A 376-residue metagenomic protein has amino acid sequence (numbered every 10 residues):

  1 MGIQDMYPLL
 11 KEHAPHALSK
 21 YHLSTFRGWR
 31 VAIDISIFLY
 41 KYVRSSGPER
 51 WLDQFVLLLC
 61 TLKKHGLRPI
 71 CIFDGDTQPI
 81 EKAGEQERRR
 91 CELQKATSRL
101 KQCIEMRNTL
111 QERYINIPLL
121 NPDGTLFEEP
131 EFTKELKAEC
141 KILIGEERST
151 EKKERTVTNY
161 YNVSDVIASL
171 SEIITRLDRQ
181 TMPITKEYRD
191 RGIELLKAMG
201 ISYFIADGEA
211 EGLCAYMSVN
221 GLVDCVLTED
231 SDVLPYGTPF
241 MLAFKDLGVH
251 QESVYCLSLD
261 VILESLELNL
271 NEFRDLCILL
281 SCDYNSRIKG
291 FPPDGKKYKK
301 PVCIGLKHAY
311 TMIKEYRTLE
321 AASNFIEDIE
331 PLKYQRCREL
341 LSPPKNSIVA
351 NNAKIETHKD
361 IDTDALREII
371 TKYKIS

Functional and structural regions predicted by a protein language model:
Q4-D5, E12-H13, F26-D207, L213 (+1 more regions): Noncatalytic, basic helical substrate-engagement surface that gates or grips nucleic-acid strands
H13-R27, V31, I35, T61 (+1 more regions): Non-catalytic nucleic-acid-binding/docking modules located in mid-to-C-terminal regions of nucleic-acid enzymes
G66, G200-S202, L222, S281 (+2 more regions): Glycine-centered loop/turn motif at secondary-structure junctions
C91, M241-V249: A short alpha->loop->secondary-structure connector
G208-G212, S231, L306: Conserved glycosyltransferase catalytic-site signature
C214-F244: Acidic, metal-binding active-site segment of PIN/NYN-like and related structure-specific nucleases
D224-D232, G248-Q251, L266-N269: A polyampholytic, Gly/Pro-enriched intrinsically disordered region
